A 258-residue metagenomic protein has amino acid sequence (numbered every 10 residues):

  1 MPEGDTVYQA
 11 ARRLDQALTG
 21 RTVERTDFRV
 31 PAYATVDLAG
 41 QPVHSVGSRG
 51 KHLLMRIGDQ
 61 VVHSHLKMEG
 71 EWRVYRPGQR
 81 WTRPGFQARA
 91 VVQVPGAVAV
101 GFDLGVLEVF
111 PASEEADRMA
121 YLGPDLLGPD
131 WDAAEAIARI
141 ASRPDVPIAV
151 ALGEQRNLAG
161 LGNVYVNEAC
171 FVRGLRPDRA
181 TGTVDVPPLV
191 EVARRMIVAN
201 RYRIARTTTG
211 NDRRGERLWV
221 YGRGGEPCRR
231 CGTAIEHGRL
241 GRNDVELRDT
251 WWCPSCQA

Functional and structural regions predicted by a protein language model:
M1-F110, P227: Gly/Gly-Pro- and Ser/Thr-rich, intrinsically disordered tail segments characteristic of DNA damage-repair and tolerance
M1-G4, Y8, D130, T183-V190: Generic detection of long, well-ordered alpha-helical segments
T22-L38, H44-G47, R80, A138-A258: Basic, nucleic-acid-binding surfaces and adjacent catalytic neighborhoods in DNA/RNA-processing proteins
V62-L161, Y165-G174, V184: Phosphate/anion-contacting hairpin/loop surfaces
